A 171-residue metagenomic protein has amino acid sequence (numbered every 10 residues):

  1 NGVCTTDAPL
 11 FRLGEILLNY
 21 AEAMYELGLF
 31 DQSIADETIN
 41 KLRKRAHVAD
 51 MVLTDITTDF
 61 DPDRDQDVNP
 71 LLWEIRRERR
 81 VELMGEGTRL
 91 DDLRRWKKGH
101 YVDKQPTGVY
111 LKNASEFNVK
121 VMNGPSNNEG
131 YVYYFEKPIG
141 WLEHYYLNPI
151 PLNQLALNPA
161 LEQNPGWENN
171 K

Functional and structural regions predicted by a protein language model:
N1-K171: Acidic/polar-rich alpha-helix caps and helix-coil junctions
